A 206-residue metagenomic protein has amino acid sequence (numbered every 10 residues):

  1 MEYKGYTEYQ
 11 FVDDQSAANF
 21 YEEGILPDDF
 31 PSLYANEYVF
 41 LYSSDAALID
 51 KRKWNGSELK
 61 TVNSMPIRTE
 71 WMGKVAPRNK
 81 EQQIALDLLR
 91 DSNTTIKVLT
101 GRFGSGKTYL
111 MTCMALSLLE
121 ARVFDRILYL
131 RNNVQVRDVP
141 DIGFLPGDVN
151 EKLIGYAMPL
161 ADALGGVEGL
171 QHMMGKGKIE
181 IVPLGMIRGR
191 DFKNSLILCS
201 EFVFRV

Functional and structural regions predicted by a protein language model:
E2-Q83, D87-L88, L119: Feature 3881 marks metal-assisted phosphotransfer/nuclease machinery and their flanking interaction elements
L89, I127, S200: Residue-level signature of catalytic and energy-coupling elements of molecular machines, predominantly ATP/GTP-dependent
D91, E120-R122, M173, R188-F192: Conserved catalytic network of the ASCE P-loop NTPase/AAA+ motor domain
S92-V98, N194: Pre-Walker A (Motif I) flank of P-loop NTPase domains
L99-G101, M111: Hydrophobic anchor at the beta1->P-loop junction of P-loop NTPases
R102-F103, N132: P-loop (Walker A) phosphate-binding loop of NTP-binding proteins
Y109-M173: Conserved P-loop
G175-V206: Conserved RecA-like ASCE ATPase "motif II neighborhood" in helicase/translocase motors
